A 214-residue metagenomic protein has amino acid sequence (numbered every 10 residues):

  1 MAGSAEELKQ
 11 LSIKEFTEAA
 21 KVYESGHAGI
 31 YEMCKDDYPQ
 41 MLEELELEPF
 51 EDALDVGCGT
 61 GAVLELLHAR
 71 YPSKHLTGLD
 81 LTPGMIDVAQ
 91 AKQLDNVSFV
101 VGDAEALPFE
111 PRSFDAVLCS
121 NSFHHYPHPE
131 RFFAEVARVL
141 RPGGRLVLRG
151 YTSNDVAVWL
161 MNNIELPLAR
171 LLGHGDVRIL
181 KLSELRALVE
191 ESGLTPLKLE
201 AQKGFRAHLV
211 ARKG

Functional and structural regions predicted by a protein language model:
M1-E48, A62-L66, M85-V88: Conserved class I S-adenosyl-L-methionine
E7-L8, G26-I30, V147-S192, L197-E200: C-terminal alpha-helical "lid/dimerization" subdomain adjacent to the S-adenosyl-L-methionine
D52, G144-R145: Short glycine-centered segments of the SAM/dcSAM-binding site in methyltransferase folds
L54-V56, T60-A106: Class I SAM-dependent methyltransferase SAM/SAH-binding core
L118: A conserved beta-strand element that flanks and buttresses the S-adenosyl-L-methionine
N121-S122: Short catalytic micro-motifs in class I SAM-dependent methyltransferases
E130-P142: A short glycine-rich, Lys/Arg-flanked "PGG" loop and its adjoining helix->strand segment in the class I
S192-L194, K198-G214: Core SAM-dependent methyltransferase catalytic element
